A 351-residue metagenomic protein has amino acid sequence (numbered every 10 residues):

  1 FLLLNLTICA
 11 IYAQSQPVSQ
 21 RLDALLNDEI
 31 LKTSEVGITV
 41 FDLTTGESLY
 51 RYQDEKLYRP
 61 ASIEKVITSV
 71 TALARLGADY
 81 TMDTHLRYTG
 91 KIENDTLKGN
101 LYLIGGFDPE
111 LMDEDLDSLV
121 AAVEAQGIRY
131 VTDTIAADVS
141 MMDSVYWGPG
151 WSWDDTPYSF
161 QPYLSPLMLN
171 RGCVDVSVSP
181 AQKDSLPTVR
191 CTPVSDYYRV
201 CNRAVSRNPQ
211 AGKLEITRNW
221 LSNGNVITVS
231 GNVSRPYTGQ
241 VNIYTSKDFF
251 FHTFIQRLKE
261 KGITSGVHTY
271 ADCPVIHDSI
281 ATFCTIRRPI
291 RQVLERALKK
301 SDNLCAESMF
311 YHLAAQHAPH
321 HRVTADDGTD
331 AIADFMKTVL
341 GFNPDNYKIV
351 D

Functional and structural regions predicted by a protein language model:
F1-P17: Bacterial Sec-dependent N-terminal signal peptides
Q14-K56, D117-G127: Beta-lactamase-like hydrolase cores
D23-L25, R75-P344: Conserved serine DD-peptidase/penicillin-binding transpeptidase domain and beta-lactam-recognizing active-site
E35-G37, E55-L57, I63, D83 (+1 more regions): A common structural microfeature
F41-L43, R51-E55, A61, T89 (+2 more regions): Acidic/polar N-terminal loop/beta-strand segments that form early-domain functional surfaces
R51-T71, R75: Short active-site loop at a secondary-structure junction that contains or immediately precedes the catalytic residue(s)
P344-D351: Extended C-terminal subregions enriched in glycine
